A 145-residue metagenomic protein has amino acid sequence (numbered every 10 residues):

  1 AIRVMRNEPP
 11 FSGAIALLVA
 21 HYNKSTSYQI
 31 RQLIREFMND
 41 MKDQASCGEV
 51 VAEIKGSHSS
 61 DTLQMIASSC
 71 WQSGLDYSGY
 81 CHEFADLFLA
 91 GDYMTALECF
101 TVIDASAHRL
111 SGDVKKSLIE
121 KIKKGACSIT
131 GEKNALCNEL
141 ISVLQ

Functional and structural regions predicted by a protein language model:
A1-P10, A20, Q29-K42, L63-L75 (+2 more regions): Structural detector for internal amphipathic alpha-helices that build alpha-solenoid repeat scaffolds
P9-N23, D43-G56, L75-L89, S111-K123: Amphipathic alpha-helical scaffolding segments comprising HEAT/armadillo-like alpha-solenoid repeats
T26-S27, H58-S59, G91-D92, I129-T130: Short inter-helical turns and helix N-cap capping residues of alpha-solenoid HEAT/ARM repeat scaffolds
I30, I34, V50, S59 (+5 more regions): Generic alpha-helix signal with a bias toward terminal, lower-confidence helices and secondary-structure junctions
S60, Q64, S78, A90-L97 (+1 more regions): Short, amphipathic alpha-helical segments
K116-K124, I129-E139: Preference for long, well-ordered alpha-helical segments
